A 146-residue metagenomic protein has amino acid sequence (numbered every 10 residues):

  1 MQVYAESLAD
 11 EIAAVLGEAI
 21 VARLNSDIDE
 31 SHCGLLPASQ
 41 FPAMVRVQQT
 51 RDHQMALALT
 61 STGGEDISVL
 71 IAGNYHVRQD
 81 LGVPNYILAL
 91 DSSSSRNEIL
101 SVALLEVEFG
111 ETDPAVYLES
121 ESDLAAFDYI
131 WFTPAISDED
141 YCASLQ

Functional and structural regions predicted by a protein language model:
M1-G63: A substrate-binding/cap region within the structured catalytic cores of diverse enzymes
V47, R51, A72-Y75, Q79: Extracytoplasmic/periplasmic, Sec-exported soluble proteins
T60, D66, H76-Q146: C-terminal regions of proteins
E65-I71: Residue-level preference for the first positions of well-ordered beta-strands
